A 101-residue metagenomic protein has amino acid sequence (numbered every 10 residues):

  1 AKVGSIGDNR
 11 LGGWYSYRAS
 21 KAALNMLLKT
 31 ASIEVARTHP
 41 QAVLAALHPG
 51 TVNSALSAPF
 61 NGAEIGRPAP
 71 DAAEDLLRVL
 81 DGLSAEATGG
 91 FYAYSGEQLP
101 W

Functional and structural regions predicted by a protein language model:
A1-R37, A63: Catalytic loop of short-chain dehydrogenase/reductase
A1-V3, H48-T51: Short, small-residue-rich loop/turn micro-motifs
V35-P40, V52: A short hydrophobic alpha-helix cap/turn motif
A42, A46-L47, S54, A58-W101: C-terminal helical subdomain
